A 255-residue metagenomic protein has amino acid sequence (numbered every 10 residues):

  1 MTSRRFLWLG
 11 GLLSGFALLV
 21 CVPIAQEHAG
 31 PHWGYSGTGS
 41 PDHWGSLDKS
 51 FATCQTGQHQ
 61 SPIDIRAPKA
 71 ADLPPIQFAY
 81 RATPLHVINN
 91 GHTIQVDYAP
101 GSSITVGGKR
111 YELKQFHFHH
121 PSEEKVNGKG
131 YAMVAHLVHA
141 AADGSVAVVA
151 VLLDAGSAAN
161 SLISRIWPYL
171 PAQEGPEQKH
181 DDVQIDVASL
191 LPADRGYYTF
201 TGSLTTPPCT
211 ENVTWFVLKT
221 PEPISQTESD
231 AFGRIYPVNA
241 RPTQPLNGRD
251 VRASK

Functional and structural regions predicted by a protein language model:
T2-R5, C21-K255: Alpha-carbonic anhydrase
G10-V20: Bacterial N-terminal signal peptides
